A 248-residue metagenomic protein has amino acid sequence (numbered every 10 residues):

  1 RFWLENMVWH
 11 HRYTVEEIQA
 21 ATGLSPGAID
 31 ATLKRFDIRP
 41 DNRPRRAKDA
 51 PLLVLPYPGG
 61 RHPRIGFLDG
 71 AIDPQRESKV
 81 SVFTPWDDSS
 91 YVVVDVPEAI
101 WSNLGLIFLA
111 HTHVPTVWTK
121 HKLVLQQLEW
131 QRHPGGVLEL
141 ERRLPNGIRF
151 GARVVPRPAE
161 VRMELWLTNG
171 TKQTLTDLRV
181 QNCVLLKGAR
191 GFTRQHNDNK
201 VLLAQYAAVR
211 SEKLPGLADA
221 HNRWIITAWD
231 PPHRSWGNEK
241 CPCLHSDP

Functional and structural regions predicted by a protein language model:
R1-Y13: Short, amphipathic alpha-helical "recognition" segments used to contact nucleic acids or chromatin
E17-Q19: Short alpha-helical "recognition helix" segments of helix-turn-helix
T22-T32: Short, basic interhelical loop/turn and adjoining N-cap of the next helix at nucleic-acid- or acidic-partner-contacting
P40-P58: Short Lys/Arg-enriched helix C-cap and helix-to-coil transition segments that create basic nucleic-acid-contact patches
P58-Q127: Acidic-aromatic substrate-binding/catalytic surfaces of carbohydrate-active enzymes
S78, T84-P85, P97, K200-P248: A contiguous, surface-exposed recognition patch within enzymatic or periplasmic domains that forms
L109-P158, T174, L178: Extended, loop-rich substrate-binding clefts of extracytoplasmic carbohydrate-active enzymes
P156-L203: Acidic (Asp/Glu-rich), glycine- and aromatic
